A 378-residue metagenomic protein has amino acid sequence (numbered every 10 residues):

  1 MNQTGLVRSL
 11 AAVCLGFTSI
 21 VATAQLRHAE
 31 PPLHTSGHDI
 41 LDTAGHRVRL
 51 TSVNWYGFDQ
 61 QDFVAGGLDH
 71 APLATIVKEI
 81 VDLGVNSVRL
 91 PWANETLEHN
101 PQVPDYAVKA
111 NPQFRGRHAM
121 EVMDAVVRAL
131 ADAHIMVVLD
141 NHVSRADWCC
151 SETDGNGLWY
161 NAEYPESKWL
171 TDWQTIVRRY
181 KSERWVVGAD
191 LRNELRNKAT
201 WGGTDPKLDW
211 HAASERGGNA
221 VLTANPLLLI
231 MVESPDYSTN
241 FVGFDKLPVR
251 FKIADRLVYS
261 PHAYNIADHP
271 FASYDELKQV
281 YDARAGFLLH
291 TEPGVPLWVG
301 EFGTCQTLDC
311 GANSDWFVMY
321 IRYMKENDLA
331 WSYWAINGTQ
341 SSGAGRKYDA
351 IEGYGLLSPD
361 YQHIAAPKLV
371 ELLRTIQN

Functional and structural regions predicted by a protein language model:
M1-L10: Bacterial N-terminal signal peptides that target proteins for export
S9-S19: Bacterial N-terminal signal peptides
A22-A24: Boundary at the C-terminal end of the N-terminal hydrophobic targeting segment
H28-K246, D360, I364, K368: Active-site mouth of glycoside hydrolases
N54-G57, V64, A254, V258-S260 (+3 more regions): Glycan-binding loop/region signatures in secreted carbohydrate-active enzymes
Y106-V108, G155-L158, L247-F251, F317 (+2 more regions): Short, hinge-like loop/turn segments at secondary-structure boundaries
K207-T307, M319, K325, L329: Glycoside hydrolase catalytic-domain groove-lining segments
D309-N378: Aromatic-rich peripheral "rim/lid" segments of glycoside hydrolase catalytic domains that contact and position glycan
